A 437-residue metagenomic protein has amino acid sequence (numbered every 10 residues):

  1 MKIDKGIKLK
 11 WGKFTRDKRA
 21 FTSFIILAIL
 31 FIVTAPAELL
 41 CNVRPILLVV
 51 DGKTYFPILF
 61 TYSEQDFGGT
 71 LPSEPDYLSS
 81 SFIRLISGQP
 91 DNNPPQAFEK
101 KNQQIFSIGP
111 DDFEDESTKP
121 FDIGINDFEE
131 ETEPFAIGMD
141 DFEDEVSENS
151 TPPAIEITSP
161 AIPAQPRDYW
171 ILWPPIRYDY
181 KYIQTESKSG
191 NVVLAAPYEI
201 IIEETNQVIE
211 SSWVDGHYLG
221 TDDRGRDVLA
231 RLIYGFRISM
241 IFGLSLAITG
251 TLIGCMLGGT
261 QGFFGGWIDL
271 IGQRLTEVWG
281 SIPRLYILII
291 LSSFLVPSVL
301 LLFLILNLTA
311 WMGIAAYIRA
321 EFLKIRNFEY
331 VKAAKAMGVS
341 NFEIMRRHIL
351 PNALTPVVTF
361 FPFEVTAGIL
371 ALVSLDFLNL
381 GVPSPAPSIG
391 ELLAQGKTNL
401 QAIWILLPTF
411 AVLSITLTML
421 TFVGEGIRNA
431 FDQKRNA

Functional and structural regions predicted by a protein language model:
M1-T251, C255, P385, G396-M419 (+1 more regions): Gly/Trp-centered helix-boundary motif
T221-A437: Alpha-helical transmembrane segments of integral membrane proteins, especially multi-pass inner/plasma-membrane
